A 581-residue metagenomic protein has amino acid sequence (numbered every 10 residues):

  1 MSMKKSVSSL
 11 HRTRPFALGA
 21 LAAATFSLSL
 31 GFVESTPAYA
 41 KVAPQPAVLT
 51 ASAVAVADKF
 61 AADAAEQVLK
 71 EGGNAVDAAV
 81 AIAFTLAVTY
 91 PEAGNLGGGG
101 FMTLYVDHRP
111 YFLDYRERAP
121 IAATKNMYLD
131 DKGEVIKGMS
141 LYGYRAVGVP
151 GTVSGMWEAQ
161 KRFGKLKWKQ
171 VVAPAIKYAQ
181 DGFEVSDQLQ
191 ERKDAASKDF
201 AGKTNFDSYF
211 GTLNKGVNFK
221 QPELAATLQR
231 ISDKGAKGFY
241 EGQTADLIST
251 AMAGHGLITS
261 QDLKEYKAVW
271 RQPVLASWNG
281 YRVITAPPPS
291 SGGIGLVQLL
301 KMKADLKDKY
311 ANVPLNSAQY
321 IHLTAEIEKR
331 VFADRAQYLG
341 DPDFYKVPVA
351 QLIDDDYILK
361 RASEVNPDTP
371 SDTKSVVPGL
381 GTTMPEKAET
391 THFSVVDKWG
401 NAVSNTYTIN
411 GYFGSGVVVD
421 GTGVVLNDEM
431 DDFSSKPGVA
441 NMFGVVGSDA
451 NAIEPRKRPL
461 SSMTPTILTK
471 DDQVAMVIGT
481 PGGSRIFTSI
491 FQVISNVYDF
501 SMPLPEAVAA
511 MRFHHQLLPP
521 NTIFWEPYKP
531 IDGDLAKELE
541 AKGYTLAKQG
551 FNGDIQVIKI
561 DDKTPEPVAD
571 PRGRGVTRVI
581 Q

Functional and structural regions predicted by a protein language model:
M3-A22: Bacterial N-terminal signal peptides that target proteins for export
G19-E34: Bacterial N-terminal signal peptides
Y39-D63, Q67, A75-G235, F239-E241 (+5 more regions): Noncatalytic scaffold domains of N-terminal-nucleophile
V88-Y105, R109-F112, G256-T259, A402-K470 (+2 more regions): Active-site rim segments in enzyme catalytic domains, especially the processed small/beta chain of N-terminal
G94-Y105, T391-V395, P465-I467, D554-I560 (+1 more regions): Short beta-strand scaffold segments in enzyme catalytic cores
V269-W270, K387-T390, Y412, L460-M463: Short, small/polar residue-rich loop motifs at catalytic or cofactor-binding pockets
D305-I409, G421-T422, E429, P437-G438: Internal maturation/activation junctions in enzymes
K436, K457, I490, D499-G550: Extended C-terminal subregions enriched in glycine
